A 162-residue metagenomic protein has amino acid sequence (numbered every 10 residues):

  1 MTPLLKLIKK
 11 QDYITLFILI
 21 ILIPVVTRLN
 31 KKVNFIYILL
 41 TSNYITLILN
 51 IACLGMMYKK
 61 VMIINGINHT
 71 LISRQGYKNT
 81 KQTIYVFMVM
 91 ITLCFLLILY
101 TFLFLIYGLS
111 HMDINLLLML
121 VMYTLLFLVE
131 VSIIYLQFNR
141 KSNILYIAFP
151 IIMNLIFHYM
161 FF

Functional and structural regions predicted by a protein language model:
M1-Y13: Aromatic- and glycine-rich beta-strand/loop motifs that create alpha-glucan
K10, L40-Y44, I67: Polar helix-capping/helix-linker motif
I14, K60-I67, Q75, L103 (+2 more regions): Inter-domain helical "communication" segments and dimerization helices that couple sensory or membrane-embedded modules
T15-K32, H158-F162: Alpha-helical transmembrane segments of multi-pass membrane proteins
L16-L22, S142-F157: Central hydrophobic cores of alpha-helical transmembrane segments in multi-pass integral membrane proteins
V25-N50, G55-M57, T83-N143: Secretory targeting signals
K60-M90: Helix-loop-helix units of permease transmembrane domains in multi-pass membrane transporters, especially ABC
L71-T83, I147-F161: Cytoplasmic juxtamembrane regions at transmembrane-helix boundaries
